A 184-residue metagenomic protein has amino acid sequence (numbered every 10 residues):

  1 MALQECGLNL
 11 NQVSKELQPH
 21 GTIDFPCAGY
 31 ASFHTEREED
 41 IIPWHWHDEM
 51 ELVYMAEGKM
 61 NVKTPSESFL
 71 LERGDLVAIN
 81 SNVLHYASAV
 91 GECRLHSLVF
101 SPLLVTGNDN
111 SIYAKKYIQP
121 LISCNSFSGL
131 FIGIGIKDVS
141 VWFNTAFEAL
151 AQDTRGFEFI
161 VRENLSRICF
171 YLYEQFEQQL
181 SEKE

Functional and structural regions predicted by a protein language model:
M1-L70, K115-K116, S126: Generic protein-terminus/edge-of-domain signal
A2-A28, L84, S88-E148: A hydrophobic/aromatic-rich effector-binding and dimerization subdomain of bacterial HTH-type transcriptional regulators
Y54, A114, D138-W142, N164 (+1 more regions): Amphipathic, well-ordered alpha-helical segments in soluble domains
M60, N82-L84, D153: Short beta->alpha connector loops
S66-S81: Short acidic-glycine-tyrosine-enriched beta hairpin
S128-G135, L150-E184: Short, Lys/Arg-enriched, Trp-marked, Pro/Gly-tolerant hinge/linker segments that flank
